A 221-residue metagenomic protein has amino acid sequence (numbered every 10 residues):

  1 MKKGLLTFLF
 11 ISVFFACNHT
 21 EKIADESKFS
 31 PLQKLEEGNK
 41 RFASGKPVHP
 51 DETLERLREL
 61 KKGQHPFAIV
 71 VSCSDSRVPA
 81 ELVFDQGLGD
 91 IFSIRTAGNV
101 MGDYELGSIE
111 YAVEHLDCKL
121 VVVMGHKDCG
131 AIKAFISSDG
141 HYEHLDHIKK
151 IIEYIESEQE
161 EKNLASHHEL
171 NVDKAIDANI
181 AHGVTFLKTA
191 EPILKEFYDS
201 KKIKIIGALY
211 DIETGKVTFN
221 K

Functional and structural regions predicted by a protein language model:
M1-G4: Positively charged n-region of N-terminal signal peptides that target proteins for export
L6-F10: Sec-dependent N-terminal signal peptides
F15-A16: C-terminal motif of bacterial Sec signal peptides marking the signal peptidase cleavage site
H19-H65, L88-G89, G98-G107, Y111-L116 (+1 more regions): Divalent-metal-activated hydrolytic enzyme cores
S72-R77, A97-V100, H126-K127: Short glycine-enriched loops at secondary-structure junctions
E81: Portal/gating segments that form or line small-molecule/metal binding sites
D85-S93: Short helix-loop-beta junction
V123: Conserved functional hotspot residues or short segments at active or partner-binding sites across diverse domains
